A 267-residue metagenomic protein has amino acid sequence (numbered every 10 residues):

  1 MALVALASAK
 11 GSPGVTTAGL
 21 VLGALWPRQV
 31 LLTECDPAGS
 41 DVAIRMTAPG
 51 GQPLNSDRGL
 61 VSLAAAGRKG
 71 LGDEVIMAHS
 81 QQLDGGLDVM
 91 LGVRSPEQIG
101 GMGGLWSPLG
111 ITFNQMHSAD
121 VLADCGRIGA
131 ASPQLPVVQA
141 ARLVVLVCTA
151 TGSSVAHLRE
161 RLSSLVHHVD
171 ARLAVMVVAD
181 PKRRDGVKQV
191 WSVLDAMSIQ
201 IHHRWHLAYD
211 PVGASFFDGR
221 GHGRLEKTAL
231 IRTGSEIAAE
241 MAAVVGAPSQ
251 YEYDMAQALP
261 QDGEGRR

Functional and structural regions predicted by a protein language model:
L3-L71, D120, D124-C125: Walker A/P-loop NTP-binding active-site region of P-loop NTPases, recognizing the glycine-rich GxxxxGKT/S
A5-A7, T33-E34, L91-V93, L122-C125 (+2 more regions): Conserved beta-strand segments of the P-loop GTPase G domain that flank and frequently precede/overlap
P27, S118, A141-R142, I201: Short, well-ordered alpha-helix to beta-strand connector turns
H79, V89-G126, A130: Cytosolic-facing regulatory segments adjacent to core modules
G101-S107, R159-R184: P-loop/Walker A phosphate-binding loop and immediately adjacent motor/lid segment at beta-alpha junctions
H117, G129-G152: Inter-motif core of Ras-like GTPase G domains
A179-K227: Beta-strand-loop-alpha "switch" segments that mediate conformational coupling across diverse proteins
F217-R267: NTP-binding/hydrolysis catalytic cores, primarily Walker-type P-loop NTPases
